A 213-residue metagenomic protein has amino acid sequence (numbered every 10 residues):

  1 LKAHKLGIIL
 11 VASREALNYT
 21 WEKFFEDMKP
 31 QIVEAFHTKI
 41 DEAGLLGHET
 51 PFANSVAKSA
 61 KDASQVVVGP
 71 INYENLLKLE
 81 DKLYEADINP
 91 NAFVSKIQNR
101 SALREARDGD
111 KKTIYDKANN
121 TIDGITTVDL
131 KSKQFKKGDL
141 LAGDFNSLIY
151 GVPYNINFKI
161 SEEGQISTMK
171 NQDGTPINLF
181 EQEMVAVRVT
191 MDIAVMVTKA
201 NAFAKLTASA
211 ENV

Functional and structural regions predicted by a protein language model:
L1-H4, L179: Short glycine/proline-enriched loop/turn "hinge" motifs that connect secondary-structure elements and lie
K5-E85, K205-L206, N212-V213: Alpha-helical scaffold segments that mediate packing/assembly in large oligomeric complexes
G7, A16, T38, N99-S101 (+2 more regions): Short loop/turn segments at secondary-structure transitions that flank enzyme active sites
T20-W21, A102-E105, M196-T198: Short helix/loop capping segments that flank catalytic or ligand/cofactor-binding pockets
F24-F25, A106-G109, I114, K199-A204: Composition- and surface-driven signal marking solvent-exposed, interaction-prone regions in large proteins
S59-V185, M191, V213: Extended oligomerization regions of viral-like shell subunits
A186-V213: In a subset of proteins, long, contiguous C-terminal domains/tails are tracked
